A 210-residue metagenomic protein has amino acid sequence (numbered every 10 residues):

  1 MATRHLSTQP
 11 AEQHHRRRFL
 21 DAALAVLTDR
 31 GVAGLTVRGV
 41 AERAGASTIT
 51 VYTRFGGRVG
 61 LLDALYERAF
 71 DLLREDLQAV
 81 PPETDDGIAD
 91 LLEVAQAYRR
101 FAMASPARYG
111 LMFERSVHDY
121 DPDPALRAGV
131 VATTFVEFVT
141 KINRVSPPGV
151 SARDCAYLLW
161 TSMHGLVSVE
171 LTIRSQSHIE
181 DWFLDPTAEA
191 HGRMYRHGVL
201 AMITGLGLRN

Functional and structural regions predicted by a protein language model:
M1-H14, A25, T84, H178 (+1 more regions): N-terminal intrinsically disordered/low-complexity leader segments
H15-A23, V40, L65-A69, L73 (+1 more regions): Generic hydrophobic, amphipathic alpha-helix propensity
R18, V26-G60, A64: Helix-turn-helix
L27, L62-A69, M112, R127 (+1 more regions): Alpha-helical DNA-contacting segments of helix-turn-helix folds
A64, Q78-R108, V131-F135, G149-L159: Hydrophobic alpha-helical connector segments
M103-P122, S168-I179: Amphipathic alpha-helical segments used for helix-helix packing
Y120-P147, R153-Y157, E189-I203: Amphipathic alpha-helical packing segments from all-alpha helical-bundle domains
W160-W182, A201-N210: Amphipathic C-terminal alpha-helical segment
